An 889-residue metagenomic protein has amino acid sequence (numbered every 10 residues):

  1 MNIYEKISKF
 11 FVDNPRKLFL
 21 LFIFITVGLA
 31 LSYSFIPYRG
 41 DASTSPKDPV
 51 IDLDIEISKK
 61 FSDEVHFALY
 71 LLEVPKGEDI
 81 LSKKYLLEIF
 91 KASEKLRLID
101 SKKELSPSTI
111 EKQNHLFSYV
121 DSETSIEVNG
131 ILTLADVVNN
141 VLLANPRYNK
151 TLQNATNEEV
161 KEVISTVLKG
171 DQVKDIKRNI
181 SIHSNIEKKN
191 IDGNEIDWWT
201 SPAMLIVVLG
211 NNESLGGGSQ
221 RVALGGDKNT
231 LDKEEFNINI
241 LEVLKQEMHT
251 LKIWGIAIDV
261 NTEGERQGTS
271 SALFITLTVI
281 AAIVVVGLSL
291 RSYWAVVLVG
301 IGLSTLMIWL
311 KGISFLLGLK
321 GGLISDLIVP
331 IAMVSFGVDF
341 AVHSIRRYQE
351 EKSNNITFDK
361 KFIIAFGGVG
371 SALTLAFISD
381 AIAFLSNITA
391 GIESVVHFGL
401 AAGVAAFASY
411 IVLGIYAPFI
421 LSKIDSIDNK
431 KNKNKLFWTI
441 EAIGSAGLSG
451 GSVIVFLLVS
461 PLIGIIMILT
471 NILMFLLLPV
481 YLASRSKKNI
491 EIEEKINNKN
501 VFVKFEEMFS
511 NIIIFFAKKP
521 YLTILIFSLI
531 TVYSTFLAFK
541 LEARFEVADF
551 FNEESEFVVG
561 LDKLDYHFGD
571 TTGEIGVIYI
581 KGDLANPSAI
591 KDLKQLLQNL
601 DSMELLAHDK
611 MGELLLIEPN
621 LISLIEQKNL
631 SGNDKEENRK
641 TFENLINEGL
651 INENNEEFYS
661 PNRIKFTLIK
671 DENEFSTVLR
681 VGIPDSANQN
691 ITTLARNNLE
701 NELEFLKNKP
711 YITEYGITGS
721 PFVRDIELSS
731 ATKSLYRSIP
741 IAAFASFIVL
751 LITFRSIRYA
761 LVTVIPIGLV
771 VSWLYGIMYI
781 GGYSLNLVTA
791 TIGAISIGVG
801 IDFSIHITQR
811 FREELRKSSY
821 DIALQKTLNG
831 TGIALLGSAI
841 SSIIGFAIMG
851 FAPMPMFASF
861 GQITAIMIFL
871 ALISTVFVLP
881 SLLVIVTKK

Functional and structural regions predicted by a protein language model:
M1-W294, D428-Y736: Feature of extramembrane
I3, F675, G682-A687, T693-K889: C-terminal transmembrane helical bundles of large multi-pass transporters and their helix-start/helix-kink determinants
F10-L18, E263-I275, L327, A365-A372 (+8 more regions): Loop-to-transmembrane-helix entry motif
D13, G218, E265-G321, T389-E393 (+5 more regions): Interfacial segments of transmembrane alpha-helices in multi-pass membrane proteins
K17-I25, F274-A282, L303, M307 (+10 more regions): Hydrophobic alpha-helical transmembrane segments in multi-pass membrane proteins
E263, Q267-L273, S353-A390, Y410 (+5 more regions): Pore- and gate-forming transmembrane helices of large, multi-pass membrane proteins
R266-D428: Hydrophobic alpha-helical bundles that form the membrane domains of multi-pass transporters
V285, S314-L317, T374-D428, S445-N471 (+4 more regions): Hydrophobic, glycine/alanine-rich multi-pass transmembrane helices and their short helix-loop junctions in large
